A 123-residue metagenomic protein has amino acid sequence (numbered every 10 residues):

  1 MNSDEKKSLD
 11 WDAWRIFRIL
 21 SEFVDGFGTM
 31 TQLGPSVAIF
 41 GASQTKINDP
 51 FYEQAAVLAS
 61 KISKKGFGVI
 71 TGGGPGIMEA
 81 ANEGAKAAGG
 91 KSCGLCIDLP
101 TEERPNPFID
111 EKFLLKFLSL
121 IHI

Functional and structural regions predicted by a protein language model:
S3-L95, E102-R104: Glycine-rich beta-alpha loop segments
G34, I109-D110: Short, well-ordered alpha-helix to beta-strand connector turns
P105, E111-L118: Inter-helix linker motif
I121-I123: Conserved small/polar residues in nucleotide/adenosyl-binding loops
